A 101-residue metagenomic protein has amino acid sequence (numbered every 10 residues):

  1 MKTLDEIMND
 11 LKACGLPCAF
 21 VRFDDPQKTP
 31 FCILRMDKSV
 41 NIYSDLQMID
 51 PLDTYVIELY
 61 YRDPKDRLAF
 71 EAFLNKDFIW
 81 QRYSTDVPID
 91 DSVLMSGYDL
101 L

Functional and structural regions predicted by a protein language model:
M1-Q47, R62: Small/polar-rich, solvent-exposed N-terminal microdomains that initiate assembly or binding
I7, A69-F70: Hydrophobic side chains in well-ordered alpha-helices
S44-L46, V56-Y61, Q81-T85: Glycine-rich loops and low-complexity Gly/Arg-rich segments that provide flexible linkers or classic glycine-based
Q47-L52, A72-N75: Short intrinsically disordered coil segments
P51-R62, S92-L101: Oligomerization/assembly interface segments of phage tail-like spikes and tubes
K65-D66: Cys-nucleophile CN-hydrolase/nitrilase-fold catalytic domain and related Cys-dependent amidase chemistry that acts on
F70-L101: Acidic-leaning, charged glycine-interspersed low-complexity segments
